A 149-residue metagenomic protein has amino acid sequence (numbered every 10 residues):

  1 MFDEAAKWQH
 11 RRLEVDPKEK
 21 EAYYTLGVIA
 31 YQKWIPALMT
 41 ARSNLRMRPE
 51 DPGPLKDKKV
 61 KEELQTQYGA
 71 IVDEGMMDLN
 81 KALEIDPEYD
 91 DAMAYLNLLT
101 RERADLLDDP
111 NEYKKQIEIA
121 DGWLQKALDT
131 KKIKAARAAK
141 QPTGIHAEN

Functional and structural regions predicted by a protein language model:
M1-D3, I29-K81, R101-K131: Short coil/linker segments at helix-helix boundaries
F2, E14-D16: Long, acidic/serine-threonine-rich intrinsically disordered regions with weak helical/coil propensity that act as
I35-L38, A135-N149: Compositionally biased, proline/threonine/alanine/serine-rich low-complexity intrinsically disordered stretches
D91, I133-A136: Heptad-repeat coiled-coil alpha-helices
